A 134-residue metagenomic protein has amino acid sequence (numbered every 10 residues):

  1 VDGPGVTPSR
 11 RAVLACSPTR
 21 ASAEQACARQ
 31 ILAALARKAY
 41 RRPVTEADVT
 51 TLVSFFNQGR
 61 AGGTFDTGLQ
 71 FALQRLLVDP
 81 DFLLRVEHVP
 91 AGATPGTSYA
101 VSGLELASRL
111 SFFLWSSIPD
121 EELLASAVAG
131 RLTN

Functional and structural regions predicted by a protein language model:
V1-N134: Low-complexity, glycine/serine/threonine/alanine-rich intrinsically disordered linker and propeptide segments
